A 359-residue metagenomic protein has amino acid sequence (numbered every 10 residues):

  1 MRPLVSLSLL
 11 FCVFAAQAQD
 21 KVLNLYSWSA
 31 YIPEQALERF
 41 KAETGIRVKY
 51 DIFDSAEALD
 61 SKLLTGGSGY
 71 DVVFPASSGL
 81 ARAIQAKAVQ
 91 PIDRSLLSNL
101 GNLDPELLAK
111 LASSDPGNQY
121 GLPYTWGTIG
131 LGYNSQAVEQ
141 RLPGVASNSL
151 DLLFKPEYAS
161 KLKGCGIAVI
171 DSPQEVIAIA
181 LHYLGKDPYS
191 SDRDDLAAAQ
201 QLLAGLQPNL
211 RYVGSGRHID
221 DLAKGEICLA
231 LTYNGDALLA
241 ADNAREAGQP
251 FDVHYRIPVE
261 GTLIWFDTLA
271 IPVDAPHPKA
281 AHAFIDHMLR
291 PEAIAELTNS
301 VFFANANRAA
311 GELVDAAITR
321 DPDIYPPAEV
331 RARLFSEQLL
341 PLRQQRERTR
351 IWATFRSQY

Functional and structural regions predicted by a protein language model:
Q19-A83: Early extracytoplasmic/lumenal segment of secretory-pathway proteins
Y70-P75, R211, C228-Y233: Paired acidic/hydrophobic, glycine-rich loop segments that form the ligand-binding mouth/hinge of periplasmic-binding
G79-R82, L229-P250: A ligand-binding cleft/hinge motif common to bilobed small-molecule-binding domains
L80-N209, G216-A223: Extracytoplasmic ligand-binding site segments that recognize negatively charged/polar headgroups
N102, L196-G205, R211, Q249-V273: Periplasmic-binding protein-like
G132-A137, H182-Y183, W265-H277, E296: A bilobed periplasmic-binding-protein/Venus flytrap-type ligand-binding module shared by bacterial periplasmic
P272-R333: Mature extracytoplasmic/periplasmic domains
A328-Y359: Conserved C-terminal helix/tail region of periplasmic/extracytoplasmic solute-binding proteins
